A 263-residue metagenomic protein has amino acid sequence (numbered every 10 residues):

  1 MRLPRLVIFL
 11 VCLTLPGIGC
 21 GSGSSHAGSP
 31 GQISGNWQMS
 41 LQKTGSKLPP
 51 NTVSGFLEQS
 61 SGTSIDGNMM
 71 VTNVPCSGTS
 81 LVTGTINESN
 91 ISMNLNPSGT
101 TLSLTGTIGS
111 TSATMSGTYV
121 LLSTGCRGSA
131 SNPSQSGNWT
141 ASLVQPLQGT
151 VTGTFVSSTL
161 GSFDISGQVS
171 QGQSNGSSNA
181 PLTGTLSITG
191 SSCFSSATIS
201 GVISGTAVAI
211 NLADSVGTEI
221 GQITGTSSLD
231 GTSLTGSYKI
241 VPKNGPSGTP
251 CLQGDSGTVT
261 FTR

Functional and structural regions predicted by a protein language model:
M1-I18: Sec-dependent bacterial lipoprotein signal peptides
L13-M39, T140-L143, T260-R263: Bacterial Sec-dependent N-terminal signal peptides
S29-N51, F56: Post-signal peptide N-terminal segment of mature Sec-exported envelope proteins
W37, T79-N90, T114-T150, S162-Q168 (+3 more regions): Edge beta-strand at a domain terminus
Q38-K43, G67-N73, I91-P97, G117-L121 (+4 more regions): Short beta-strand segments that buttress and anchor functional surface loops
K47-E88, S157-G205: N-terminal glycine/threonine-rich, aromatic-flanked beta-hairpin/loop signature
I86-S112, S204-S233, I240-P242: Acidic, glycine-rich flexible loop segments
